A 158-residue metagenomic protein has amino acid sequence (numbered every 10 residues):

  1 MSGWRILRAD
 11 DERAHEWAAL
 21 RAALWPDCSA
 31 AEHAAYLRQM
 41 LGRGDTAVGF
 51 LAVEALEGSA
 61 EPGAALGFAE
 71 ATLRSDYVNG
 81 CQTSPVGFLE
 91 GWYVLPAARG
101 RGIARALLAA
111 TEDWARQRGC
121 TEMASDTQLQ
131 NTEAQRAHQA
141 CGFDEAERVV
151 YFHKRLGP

Functional and structural regions predicted by a protein language model:
G3-W17: A short beta-loop-alpha structural element at the N-terminal edge of CoA-dependent acyl/N-acetyltransferase catalytic
R8, A18-E32: Helix-loop element at the rim of GNAT/NAT acetyltransferase active sites that forms part of the acceptor-substrate
C28-G58: Active-site rim helix/loop that mediates acceptor-substrate recognition in acyltransferases
G63-L73, F88, Y93: Conserved beta-strand in the GNAT
D76-L89, R99, A146-E147: A conserved beta-turn-beta hairpin within the catalytic core of GNAT-like acetyltransferases that forms part
V94, G100-D113, R136-A140: Conserved acetyl-CoA-binding loop-helix of GNAT-fold acetyltransferases
R105, Q117, L129-R148: Conserved active-site alpha-helix within GNAT-family acetyltransferase domains
L108, A115-T127: Conserved GNAT acetyl-CoA-binding A-motif
